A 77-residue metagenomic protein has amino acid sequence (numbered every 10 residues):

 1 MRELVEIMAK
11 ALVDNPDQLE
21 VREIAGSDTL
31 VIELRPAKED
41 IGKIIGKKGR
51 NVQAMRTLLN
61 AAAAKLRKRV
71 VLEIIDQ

Functional and structural regions predicted by a protein language model:
M1-K43, N51-Q77: RNA-contacting regions in translation and RNA-metabolism proteins, encompassing KH/S1 modules where present
